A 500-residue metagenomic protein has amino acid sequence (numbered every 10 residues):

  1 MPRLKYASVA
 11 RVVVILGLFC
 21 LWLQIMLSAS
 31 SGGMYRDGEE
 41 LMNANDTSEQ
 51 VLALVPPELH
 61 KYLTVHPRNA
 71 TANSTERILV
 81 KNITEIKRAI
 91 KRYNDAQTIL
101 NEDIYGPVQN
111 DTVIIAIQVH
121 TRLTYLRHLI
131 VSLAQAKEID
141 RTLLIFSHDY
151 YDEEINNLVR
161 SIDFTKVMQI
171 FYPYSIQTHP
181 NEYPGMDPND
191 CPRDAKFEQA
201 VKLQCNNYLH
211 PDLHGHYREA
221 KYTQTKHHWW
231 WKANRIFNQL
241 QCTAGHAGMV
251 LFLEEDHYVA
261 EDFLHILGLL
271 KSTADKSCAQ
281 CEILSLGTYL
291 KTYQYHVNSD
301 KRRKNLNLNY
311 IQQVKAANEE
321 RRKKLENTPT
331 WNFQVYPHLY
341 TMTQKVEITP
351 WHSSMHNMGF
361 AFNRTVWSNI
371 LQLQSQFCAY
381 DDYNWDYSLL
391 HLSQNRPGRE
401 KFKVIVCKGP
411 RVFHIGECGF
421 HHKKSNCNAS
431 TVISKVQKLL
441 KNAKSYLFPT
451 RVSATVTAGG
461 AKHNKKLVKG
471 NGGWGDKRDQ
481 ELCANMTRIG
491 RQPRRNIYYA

Functional and structural regions predicted by a protein language model:
M1-R141, Y151-Y172, Q177-Y217, N428-A500: Juxtamembrane luminal stem/stalk of type II transmembrane Golgi/ER carbohydrate-processing enzymes
M1-Y6, E319, K323-Q376, Y380-A500: Pan-eukaryotic secretory-pathway lumenal catalytic ectodomains of glycan-active enzymes
H128-S132, N157-R160, E182-G185, D262-I266 (+3 more regions): Short coil/turn segments at secondary-structure boundaries
D140-T142, F164-M168, A247-G248, S277-I283 (+1 more regions): Loop/turn elements at helix/coil->beta-strand transitions in domains of secreted/extracellular proteins
D149-Y151, P410: Conserved short acidic donor-positioning loop in nucleotide-sugar-dependent glycosyltransferases
C191, H214-W229, L240-C242, A260-D382: Conserved catalytic core of nucleotide-sugar-dependent glycosyltransferases
G245-A260: Short beta-strand-to-loop acidic/aromatic patch adjacent to the donor-nucleotide binding site
